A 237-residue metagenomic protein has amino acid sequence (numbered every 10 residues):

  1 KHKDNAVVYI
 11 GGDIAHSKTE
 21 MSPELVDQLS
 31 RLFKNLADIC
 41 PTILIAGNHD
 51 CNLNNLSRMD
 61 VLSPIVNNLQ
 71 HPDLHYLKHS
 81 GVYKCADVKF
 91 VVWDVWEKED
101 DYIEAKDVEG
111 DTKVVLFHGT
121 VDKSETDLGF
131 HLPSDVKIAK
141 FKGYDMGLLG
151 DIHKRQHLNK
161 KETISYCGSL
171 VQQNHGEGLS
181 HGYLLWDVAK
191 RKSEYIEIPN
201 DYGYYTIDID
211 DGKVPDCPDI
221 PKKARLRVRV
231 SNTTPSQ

Functional and structural regions predicted by a protein language model:
K1-V82, K140-F141: Core catalytic region of metal-dependent phosphoesterases/phosphodiesterases, especially metallo-beta-lactamase-like
H2-K3, V188-Q237: Accessory, non-catalytic peripheral segments of nucleic-acid enzymes
V7-D13, P41-N48, H75-S80, W93 (+3 more regions): Active-site neighborhood of phospho(di)ester-bond hydrolases with catalytic His/Asp-centered motifs
V82-V92, E109-V114, K161-I164, K192: Beta-strand-turn-beta hairpins that frame and shape the catalytic cleft of phosphate-ester-processing enzymes
K84, D100-V108, V214-I220: Short amphipathic alpha-helix with an adjacent loop that forms part of the alpha/beta core around
D94-E99, L170, D211-K213, T233-T234: Short beta->alpha connector loops
E97-D100, A105-D145: Active-site-proximal segments of metal-dependent phosphoesterases and phosphodiesterases across multiple
D127-R191: Conserved beta-sheet core of the metallophosphoesterase superfamily
